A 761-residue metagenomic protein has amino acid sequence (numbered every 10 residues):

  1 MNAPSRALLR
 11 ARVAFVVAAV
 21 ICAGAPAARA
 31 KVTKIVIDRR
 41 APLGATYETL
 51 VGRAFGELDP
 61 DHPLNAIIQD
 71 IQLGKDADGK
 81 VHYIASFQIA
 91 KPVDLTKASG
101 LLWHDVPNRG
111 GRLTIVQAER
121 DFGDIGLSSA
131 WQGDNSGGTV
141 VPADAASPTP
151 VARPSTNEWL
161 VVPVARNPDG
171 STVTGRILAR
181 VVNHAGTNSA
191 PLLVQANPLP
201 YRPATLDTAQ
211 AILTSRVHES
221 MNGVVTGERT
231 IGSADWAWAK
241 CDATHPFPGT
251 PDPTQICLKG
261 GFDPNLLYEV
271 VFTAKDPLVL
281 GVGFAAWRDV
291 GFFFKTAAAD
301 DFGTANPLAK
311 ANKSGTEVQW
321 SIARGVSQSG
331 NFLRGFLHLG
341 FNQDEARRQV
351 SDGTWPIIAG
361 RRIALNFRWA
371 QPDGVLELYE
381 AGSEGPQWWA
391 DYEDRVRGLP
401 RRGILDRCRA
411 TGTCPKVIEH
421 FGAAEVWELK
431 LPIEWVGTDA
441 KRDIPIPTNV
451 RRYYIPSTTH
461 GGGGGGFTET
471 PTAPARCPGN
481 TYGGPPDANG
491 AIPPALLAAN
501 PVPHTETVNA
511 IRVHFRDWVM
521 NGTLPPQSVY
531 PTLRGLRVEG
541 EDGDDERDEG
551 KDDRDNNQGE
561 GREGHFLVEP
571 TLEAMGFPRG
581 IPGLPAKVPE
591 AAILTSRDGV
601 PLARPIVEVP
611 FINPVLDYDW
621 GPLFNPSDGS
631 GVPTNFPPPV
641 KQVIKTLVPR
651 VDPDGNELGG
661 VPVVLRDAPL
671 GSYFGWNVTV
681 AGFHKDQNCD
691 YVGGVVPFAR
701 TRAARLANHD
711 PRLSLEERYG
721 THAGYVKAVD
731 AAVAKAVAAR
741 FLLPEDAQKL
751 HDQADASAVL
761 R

Functional and structural regions predicted by a protein language model:
M1-R10: N-terminal secretory signal peptides that target proteins for export/translocation
L9-V13, R705: Long, compositionally biased, charged low-complexity segments
R12-A23: Bacterial N-terminal signal peptides
A30-R761: C-terminal His-loop and adjacent cap/lid subdomain of alpha/beta-hydrolase
